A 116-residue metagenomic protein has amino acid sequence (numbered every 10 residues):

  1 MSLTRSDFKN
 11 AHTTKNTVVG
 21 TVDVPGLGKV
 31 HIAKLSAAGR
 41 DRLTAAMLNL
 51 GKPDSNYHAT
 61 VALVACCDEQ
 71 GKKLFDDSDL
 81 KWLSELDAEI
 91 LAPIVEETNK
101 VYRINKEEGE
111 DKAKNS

Functional and structural regions predicted by a protein language model:
M1-N16: Extended acidic low-complexity intrinsically disordered regions
T17-P25: Short acidic-hydrophobic surface loop/beta-edge motif
G26-S116: Short, surface-exposed, charged amphipathic helix/loop patches that serve as local interaction elements
